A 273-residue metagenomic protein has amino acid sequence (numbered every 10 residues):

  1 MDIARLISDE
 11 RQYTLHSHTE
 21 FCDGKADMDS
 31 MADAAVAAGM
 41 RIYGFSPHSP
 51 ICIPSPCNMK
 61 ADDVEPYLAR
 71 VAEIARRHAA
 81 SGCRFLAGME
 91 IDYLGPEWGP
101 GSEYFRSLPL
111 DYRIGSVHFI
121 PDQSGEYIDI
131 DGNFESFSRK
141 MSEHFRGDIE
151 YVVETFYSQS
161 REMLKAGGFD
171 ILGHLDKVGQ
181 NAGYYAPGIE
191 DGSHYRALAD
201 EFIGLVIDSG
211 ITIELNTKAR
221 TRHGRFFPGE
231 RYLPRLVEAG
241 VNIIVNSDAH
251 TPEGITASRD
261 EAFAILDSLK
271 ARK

Functional and structural regions predicted by a protein language model:
M1-G95, P100, F105-S107, D111 (+5 more regions): An N-terminally biased module of ancient metal coordination in phosphate/nucleic-acid-related enzymes
Y43-F45, R113, L172, I213: Hydrophobic residues within beta-strands of alpha/beta enzymes
V64-D208: Extended substrate/RNA-proximal surfaces in nucleic-acid metabolism proteins
H194-T256, I265-L266: Active-site-adjacent C-terminal substructures of enzyme catalytic domains
